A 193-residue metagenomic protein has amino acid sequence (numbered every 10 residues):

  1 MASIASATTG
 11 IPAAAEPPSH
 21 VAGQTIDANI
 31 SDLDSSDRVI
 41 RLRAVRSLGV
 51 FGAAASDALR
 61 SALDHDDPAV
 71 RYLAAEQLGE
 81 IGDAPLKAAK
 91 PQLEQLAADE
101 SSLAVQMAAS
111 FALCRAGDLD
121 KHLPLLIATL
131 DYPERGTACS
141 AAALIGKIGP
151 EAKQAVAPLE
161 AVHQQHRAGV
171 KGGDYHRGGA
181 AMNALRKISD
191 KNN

Functional and structural regions predicted by a protein language model:
M1-S6: Bacterial N-terminal signal peptides
A13-G23, V39-A53, S61, Y72-A84 (+3 more regions): Structural detector for internal amphipathic alpha-helices that build alpha-solenoid repeat scaffolds
S19-D32, A53-D64, D83-A98, L119-D131 (+2 more regions): Amphipathic alpha-helical scaffolding segments comprising HEAT/armadillo-like alpha-solenoid repeats
S36-D37, D66-D67, S101-S102, P133-E134 (+2 more regions): Short inter-helical turns and helix N-cap capping residues of alpha-solenoid HEAT/ARM repeat scaffolds
